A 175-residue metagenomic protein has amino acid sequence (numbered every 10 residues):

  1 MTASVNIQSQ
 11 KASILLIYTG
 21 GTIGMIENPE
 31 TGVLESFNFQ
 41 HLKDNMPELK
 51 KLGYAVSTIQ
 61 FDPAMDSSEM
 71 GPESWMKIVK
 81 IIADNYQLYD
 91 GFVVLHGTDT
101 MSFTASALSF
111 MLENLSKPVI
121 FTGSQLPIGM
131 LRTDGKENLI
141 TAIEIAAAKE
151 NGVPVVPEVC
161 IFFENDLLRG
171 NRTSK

Functional and structural regions predicted by a protein language model:
T2-K175: Active-site histidine-anchored catalytic micro-motif
